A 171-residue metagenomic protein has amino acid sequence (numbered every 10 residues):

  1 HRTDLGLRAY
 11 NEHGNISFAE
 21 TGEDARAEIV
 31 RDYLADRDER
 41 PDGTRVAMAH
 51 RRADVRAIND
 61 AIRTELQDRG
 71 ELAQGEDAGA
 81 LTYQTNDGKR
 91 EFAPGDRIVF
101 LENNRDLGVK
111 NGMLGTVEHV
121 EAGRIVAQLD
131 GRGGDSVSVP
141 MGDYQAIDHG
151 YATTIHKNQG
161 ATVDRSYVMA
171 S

Functional and structural regions predicted by a protein language model:
H1-V120, V126-Q128: Conserved helicase motor core of P-loop NTPases
R2-L5, V99-L101, N111-S171: C-terminal accessory regions
